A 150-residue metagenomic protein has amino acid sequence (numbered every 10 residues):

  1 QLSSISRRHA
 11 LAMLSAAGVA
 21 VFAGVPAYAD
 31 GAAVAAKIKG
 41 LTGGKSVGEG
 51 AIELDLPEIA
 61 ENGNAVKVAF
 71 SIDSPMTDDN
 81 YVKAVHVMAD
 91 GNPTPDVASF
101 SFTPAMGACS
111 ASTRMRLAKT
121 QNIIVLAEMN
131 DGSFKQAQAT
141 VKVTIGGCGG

Functional and structural regions predicted by a protein language model:
Q1-G18: N-terminal secretory signal peptides and thylakoid transit peptides that target proteins across membranes
Y28-N64, P95-S101: Transition segment at domain starts
K67-P75: Short edge beta-strand/loop segments characteristic of extracellular beta-sandwich folds
A84-M88: Beta-strand signatures of extracellular beta-sandwich domains
P93-R116: An anionic, turn-rich surface loop/hairpin at beta-sheet edges that serves as a generic interaction/coordination patch
A118-N122: Extracellular Ig-like/FN3 beta-sandwich strand-entry sites
N130-Q136: Short acidic/polar inter-strand loop motif in beta-rich domains
